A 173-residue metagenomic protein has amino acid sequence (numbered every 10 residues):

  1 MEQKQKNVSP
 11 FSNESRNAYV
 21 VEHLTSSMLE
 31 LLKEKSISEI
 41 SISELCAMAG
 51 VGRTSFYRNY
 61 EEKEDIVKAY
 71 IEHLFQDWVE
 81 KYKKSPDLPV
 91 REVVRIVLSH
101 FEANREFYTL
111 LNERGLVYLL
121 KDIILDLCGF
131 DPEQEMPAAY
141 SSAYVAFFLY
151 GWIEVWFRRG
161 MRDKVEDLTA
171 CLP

Functional and structural regions predicted by a protein language model:
M1-K4, V155-P173: C-terminal peripheral helix-coil segments that are non-catalytic and often amphipathic
M1-N17: N-terminal intrinsically disordered/low-complexity leader segments
S12, R16, V20, P89 (+4 more regions): Conserved acidic
A18-L29, K33, S38-I42, A47-G50 (+2 more regions): An amphipathic alpha-helix adjacent to DNA-recognition modules
I40-S41, T109-L111, L120, V165: Short, hydrophobic secondary-structure boundary micro-motifs
K83-T109: Hydrophobic alpha-helical connector segments
I96, N112-Y150, A170-P173: Amphipathic alpha-helical packing segments from all-alpha helical-bundle domains
